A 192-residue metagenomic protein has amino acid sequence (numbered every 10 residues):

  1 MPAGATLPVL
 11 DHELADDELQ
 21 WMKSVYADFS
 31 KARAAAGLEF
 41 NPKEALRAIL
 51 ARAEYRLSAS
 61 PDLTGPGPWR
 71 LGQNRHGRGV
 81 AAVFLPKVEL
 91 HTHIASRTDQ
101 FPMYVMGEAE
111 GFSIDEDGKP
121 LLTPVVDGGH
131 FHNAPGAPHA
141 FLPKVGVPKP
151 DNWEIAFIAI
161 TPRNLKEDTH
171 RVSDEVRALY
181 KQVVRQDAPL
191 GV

Functional and structural regions predicted by a protein language model:
M1-V80, Q186-V192: A short, N-terminal "cap"/entry segment at the start of jelly-roll beta-barrel domains of the cupin/DSBH fold
V80-R97: Conserved short histidine dyad/triad with adjacent acidic residue
V88-H91, E110, G129-P148, L165-K166: Histidine-centered metal-chelating micro-motifs
I94-S96, E116, V145: Short glycine/proline-enriched turns and hinge-like loops at secondary-structure junctions
P102: Structured binding elements
D115-G136: Short acidic-glycine-tyrosine-enriched beta hairpin
A140-V192: Double-stranded beta-helix
